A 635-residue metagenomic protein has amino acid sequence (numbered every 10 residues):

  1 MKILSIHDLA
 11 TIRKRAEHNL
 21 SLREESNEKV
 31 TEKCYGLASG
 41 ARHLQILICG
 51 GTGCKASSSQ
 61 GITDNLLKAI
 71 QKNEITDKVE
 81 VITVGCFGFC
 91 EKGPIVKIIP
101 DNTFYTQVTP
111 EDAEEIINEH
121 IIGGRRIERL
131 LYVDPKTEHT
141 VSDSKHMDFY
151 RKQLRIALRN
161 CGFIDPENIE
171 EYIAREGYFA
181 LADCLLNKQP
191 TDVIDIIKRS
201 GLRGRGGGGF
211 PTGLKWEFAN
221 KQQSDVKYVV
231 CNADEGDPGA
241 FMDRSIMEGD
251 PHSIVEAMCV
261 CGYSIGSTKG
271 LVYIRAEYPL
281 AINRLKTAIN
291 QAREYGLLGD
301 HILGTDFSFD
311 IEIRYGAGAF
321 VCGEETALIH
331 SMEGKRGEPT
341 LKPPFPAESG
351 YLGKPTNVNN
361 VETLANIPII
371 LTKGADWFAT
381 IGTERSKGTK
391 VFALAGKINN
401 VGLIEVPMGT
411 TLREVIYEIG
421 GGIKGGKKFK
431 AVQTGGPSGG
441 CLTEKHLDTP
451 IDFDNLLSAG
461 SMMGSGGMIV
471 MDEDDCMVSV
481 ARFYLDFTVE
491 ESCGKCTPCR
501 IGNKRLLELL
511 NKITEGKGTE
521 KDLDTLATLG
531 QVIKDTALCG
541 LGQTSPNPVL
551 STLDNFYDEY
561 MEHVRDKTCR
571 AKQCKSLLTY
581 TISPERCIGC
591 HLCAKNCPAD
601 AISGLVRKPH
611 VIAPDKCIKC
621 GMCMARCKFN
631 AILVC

Functional and structural regions predicted by a protein language model:
R15-L44, S59-T83, P100-Y132, A180-I197 (+11 more regions): Ferredoxin-type iron-sulfur electron-transfer modules in oxidoreductases and energy-metabolism complexes
N27, L131-R199, L352, N359-G374: Flexible inter-domain linker/hinge segments
G50-S58, I197-A219, G318-H330, R336 (+2 more regions): Conserved phosphate/anionic-ligand binding catalytic regions in large, soluble enzymes, centered on
I70, A257-C259, G409-K424: Short amphipathic, charge-patterned alpha-helical segments
K92-V96, P498-K504, L592-P609, M622-C635: Iron-sulfur cluster-binding cysteine motifs and their immediate structural context in ferredoxin-like electron-transfer
K152-Q153, I282-M408, G420: Hydrophobic alpha-helical positions that pack around
A182-Q223, A379-T380, R385, A393 (+3 more regions): Accessory "access/gating" subregions that flank catalytic or transport cores
G388-N400, V406-M408, L412, R570-I618 (+1 more regions): C-terminal accessory/binding modules appended to enzymatic or scaffolding proteins
